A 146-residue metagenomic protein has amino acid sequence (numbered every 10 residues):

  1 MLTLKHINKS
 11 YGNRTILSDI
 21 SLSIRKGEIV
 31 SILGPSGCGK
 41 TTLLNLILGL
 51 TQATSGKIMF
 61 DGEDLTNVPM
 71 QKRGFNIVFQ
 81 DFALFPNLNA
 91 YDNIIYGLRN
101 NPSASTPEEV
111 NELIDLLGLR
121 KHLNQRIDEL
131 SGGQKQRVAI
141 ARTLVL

Functional and structural regions predicted by a protein language model:
L33-P35: The feature captures the beta-strand-to-loop junction immediately N-terminal to the Walker
L48: Helix-to-loop junction immediately C-terminal to a conserved catalytic motif
D64, S105-H122: Conserved ABC ATPase "signature" region
D64-F79, N100: ABC ATPase NBD coupling module
L88-I95: Short coil-to-helix segment of the ABC ATPase nucleotide-binding domain corresponding to the Q-loop/switch region
R126-L130, Q134: Conserved ABC ATPase signature
